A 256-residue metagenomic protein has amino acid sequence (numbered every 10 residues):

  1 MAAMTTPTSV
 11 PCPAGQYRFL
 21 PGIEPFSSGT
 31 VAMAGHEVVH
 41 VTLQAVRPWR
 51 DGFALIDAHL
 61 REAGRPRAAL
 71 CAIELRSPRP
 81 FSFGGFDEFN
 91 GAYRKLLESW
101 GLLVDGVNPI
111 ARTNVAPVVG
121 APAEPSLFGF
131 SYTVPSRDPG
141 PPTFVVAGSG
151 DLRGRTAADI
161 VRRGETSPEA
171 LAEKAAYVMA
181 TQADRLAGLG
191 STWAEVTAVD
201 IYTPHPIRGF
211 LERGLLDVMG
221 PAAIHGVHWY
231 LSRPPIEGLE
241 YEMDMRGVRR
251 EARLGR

Functional and structural regions predicted by a protein language model:
A2-R256: Short, polar/acidic, helix-capping and beta-turn segments at strand->helix junctions that line the mouths
